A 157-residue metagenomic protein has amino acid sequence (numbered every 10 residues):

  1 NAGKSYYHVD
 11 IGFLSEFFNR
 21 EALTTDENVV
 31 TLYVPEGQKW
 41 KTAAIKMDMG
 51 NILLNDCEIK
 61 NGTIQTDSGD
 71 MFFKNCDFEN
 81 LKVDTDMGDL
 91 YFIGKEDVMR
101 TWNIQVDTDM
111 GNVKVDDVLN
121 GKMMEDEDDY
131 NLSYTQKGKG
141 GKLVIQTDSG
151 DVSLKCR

Functional and structural regions predicted by a protein language model:
N1-Q65, D70-F73, D129-Q146, D151-R157: Right-handed parallel beta-helix
F73-R157: Short, surface-exposed interaction patches in beta-rich subdomains that mediate adhesion/assembly near membranes
